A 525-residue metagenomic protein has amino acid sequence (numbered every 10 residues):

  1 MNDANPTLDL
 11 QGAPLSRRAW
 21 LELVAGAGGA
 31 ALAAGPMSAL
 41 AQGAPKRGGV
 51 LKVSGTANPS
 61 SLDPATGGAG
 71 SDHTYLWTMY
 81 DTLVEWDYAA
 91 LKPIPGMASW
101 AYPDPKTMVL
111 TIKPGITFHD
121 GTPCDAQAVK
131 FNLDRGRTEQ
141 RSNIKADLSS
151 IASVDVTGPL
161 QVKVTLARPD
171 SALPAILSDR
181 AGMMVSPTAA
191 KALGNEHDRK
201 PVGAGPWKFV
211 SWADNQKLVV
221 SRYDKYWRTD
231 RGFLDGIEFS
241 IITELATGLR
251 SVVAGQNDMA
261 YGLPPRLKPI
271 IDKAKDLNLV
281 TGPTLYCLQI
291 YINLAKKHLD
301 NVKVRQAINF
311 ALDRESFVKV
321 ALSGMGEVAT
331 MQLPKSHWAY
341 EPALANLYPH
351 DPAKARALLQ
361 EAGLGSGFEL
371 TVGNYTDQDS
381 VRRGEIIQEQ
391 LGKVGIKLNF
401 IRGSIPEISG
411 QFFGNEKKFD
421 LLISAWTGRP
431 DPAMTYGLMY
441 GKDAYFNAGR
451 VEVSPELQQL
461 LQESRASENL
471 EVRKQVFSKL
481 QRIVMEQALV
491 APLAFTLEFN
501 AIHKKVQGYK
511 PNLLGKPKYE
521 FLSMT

Functional and structural regions predicted by a protein language model:
M1-A19, G26-A33: N-terminal secretory signal peptides
S54-P105, D134, K200-V202: N-terminal lobe/hinge region of extracytoplasmic solute-binding protein
D87-A89, S178-G232, G236, A353 (+1 more regions): Gly/Pro-rich hinge or "lid" segments in bacterial periplasmic/extracellular proteins
T111, A146-A189, S211: Surface-exposed binding/hinge segments that line and control ligand-binding clefts or catalytic entry sites
D224-I270, K397: Ligand-site clamp/hinge motif
K303, D379, K397-G410, T435-K504 (+1 more regions): Extracytoplasmic/peripheral linker and loop segments enriched in polar/acidic and small residues with frequent Thr/Pro
E327-E361, D379-R382: Structural transition elements
N500-T525: Long beta-strand-rich cores associated with HINT superfamily self-processing modules
